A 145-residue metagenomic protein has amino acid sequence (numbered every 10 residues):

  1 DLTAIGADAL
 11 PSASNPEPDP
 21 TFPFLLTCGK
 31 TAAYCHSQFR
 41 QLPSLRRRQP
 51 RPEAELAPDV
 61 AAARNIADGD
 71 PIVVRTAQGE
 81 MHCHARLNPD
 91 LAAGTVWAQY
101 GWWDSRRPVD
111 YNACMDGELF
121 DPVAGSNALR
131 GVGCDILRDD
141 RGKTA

Functional and structural regions predicted by a protein language model:
D1-S44: Long, low-complexity segments enriched in small/aliphatic residues
S37-E55, D59-A145: Long, contiguous, secondary-structure-rich segments that constitute the structural scaffold of globular domains
